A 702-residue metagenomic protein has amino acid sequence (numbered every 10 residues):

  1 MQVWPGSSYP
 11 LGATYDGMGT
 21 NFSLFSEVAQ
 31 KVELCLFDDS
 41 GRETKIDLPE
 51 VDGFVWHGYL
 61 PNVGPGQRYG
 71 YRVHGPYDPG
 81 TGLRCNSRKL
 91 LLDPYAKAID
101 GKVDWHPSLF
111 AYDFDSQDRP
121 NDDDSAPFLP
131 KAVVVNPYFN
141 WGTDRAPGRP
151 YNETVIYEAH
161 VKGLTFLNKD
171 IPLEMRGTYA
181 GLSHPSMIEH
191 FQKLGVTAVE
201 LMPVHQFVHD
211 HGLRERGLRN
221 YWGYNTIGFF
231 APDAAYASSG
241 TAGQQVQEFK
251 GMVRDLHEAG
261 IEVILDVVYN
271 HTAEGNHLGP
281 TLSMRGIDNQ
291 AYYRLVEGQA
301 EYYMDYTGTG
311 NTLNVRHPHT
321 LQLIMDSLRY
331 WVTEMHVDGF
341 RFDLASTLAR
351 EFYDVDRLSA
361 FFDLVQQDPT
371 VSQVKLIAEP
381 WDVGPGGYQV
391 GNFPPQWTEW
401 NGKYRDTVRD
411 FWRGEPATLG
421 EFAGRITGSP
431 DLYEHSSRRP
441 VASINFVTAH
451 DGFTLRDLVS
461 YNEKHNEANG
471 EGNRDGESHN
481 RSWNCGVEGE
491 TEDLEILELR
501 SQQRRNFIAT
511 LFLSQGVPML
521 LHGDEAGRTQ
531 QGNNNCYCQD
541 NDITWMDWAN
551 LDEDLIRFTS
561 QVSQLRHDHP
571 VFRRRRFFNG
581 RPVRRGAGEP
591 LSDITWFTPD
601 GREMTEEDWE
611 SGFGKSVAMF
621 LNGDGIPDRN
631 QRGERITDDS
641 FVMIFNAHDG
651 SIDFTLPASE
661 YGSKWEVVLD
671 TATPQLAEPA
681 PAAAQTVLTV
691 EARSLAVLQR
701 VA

Functional and structural regions predicted by a protein language model:
M1-Y157, K162, Y179, T491 (+3 more regions): Carbohydrate-interacting/catalytic domains
L24, Y71, A159, L201 (+9 more regions): Conserved, mostly hydrophobic/aromatic
V28, E50-D52, N62-G64, G75 (+19 more regions): Short, flexible loop/turn elements at secondary-structure junctions
V73-N140, H211-N225, G279-Y306, L419 (+1 more regions): Core domains of carbohydrate- and sulfate-ester-processing enzymes
D78-G82, T165-L167, F207-H211, H271-E274 (+5 more regions): Short catalytic/ligand-binding loop motif for oxyanion handling, primarily in non-cytosolic enzymes, centered on
V155-Y157, V199, V263-L265, F340 (+2 more regions): Hydrophobic faces of well-ordered beta-strands that scaffold small-molecule active sites in alpha/beta enzyme cores
H160-H336, L344-Q367, G387, L432: Substrate-binding/active-site clefts of carbohydrate-active enzymes
R357-H522, G527, N535-Q539, P570-F577 (+5 more regions): Conserved alpha/beta catalytic core and glycan-binding cleft of carbohydrate-active enzymes
